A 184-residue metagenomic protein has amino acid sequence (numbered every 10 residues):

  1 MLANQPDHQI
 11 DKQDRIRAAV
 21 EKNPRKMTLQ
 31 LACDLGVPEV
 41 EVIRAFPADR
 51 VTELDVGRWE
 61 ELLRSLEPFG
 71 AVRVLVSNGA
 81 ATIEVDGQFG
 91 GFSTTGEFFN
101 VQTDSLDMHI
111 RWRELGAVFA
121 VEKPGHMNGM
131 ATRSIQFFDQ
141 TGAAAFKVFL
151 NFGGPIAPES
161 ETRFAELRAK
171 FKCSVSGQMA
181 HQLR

Functional and structural regions predicted by a protein language model:
M1-R184: Eukaryotic intrinsically disordered, low-complexity regulatory linkers and tails enriched in Ser/Thr/Pro
